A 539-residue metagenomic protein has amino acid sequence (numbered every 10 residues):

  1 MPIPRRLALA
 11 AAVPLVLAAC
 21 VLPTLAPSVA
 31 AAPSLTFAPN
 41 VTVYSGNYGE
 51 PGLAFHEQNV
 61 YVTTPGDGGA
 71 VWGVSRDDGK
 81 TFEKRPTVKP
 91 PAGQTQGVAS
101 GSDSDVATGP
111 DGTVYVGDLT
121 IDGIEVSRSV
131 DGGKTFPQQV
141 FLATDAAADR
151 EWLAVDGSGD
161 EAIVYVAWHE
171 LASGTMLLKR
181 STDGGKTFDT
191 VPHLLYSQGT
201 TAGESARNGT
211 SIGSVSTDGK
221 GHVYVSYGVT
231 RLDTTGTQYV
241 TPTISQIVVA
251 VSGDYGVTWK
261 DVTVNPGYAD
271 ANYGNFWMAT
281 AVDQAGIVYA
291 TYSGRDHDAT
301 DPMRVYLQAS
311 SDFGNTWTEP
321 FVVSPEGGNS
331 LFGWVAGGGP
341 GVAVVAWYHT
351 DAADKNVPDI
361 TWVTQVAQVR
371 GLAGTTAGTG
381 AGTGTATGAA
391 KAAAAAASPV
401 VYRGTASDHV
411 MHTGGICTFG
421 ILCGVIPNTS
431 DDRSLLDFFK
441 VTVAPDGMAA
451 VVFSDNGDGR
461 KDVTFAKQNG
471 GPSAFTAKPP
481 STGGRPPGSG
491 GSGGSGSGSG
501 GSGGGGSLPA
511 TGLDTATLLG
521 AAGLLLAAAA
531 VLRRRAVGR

Functional and structural regions predicted by a protein language model:
M1-P4, S507-G512: Short, Lys/Arg-rich N-terminal segment immediately upstream of the first membrane anchor
M1-R6, R534-R539: Positively charged n-region of N-terminal signal peptides that target proteins for export
P2-V13, A516: Bacterial N-terminal signal peptides that target proteins for export
A18-S28: C-terminal segment of classical bacterial N-terminal signal peptides
S28, P509, V537-G538: N-terminal prepro-regions of secreted/extracellular proteins
A31-G488: Extracellular, repeat-based ectodomains that mediate carbohydrate processing or recognition
F475-A510: C-terminal low-complexity, Ser/Thr- and acidic/Pro-rich disordered "stalk" regions positioned immediately N-terminal
D514-A536: A cross-kingdom C-terminal cell-surface attachment/processing module
